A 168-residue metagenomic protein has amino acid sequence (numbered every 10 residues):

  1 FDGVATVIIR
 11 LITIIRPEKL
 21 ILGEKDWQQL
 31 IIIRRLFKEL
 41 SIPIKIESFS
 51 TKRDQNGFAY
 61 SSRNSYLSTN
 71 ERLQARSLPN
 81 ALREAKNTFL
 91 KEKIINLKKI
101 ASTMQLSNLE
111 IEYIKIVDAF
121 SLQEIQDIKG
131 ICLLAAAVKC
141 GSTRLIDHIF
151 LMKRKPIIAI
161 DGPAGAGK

Functional and structural regions predicted by a protein language model:
F1-E110, V117-Q123, S142, I149: Nucleotidyltransferase catalytic core that binds NTPs
E112-I116, A135-A137: Conserved active-site loop/cleft motifs that coordinate metal ions or position small ligands
D127-C132: A short, glycine/Asx- and small/polar-enriched loop/turn that sits immediately N-terminal to a beta-strand
L134-I146: C-terminal edge-of-domain segments
L151-I157: Short domain-boundary/entry signatures in modular proteins, especially in secreted/extracellular architectures
I160: Hydrophobic anchor at the beta1->P-loop junction of P-loop NTPases
P163: P-loop (Walker A) phosphate-binding loop of NTP-binding proteins
G167: Conserved glycine(s) of the Walker
